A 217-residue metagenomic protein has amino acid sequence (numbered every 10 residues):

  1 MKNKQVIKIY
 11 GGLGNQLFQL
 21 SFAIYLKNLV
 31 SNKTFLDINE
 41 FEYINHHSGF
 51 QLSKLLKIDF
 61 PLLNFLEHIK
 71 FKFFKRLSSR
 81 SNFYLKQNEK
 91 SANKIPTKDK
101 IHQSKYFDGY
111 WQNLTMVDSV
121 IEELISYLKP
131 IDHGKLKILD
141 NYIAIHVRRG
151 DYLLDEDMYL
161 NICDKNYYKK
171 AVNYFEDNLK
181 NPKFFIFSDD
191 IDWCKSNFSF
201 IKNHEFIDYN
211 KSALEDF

Functional and structural regions predicted by a protein language model:
K2-V6: Extreme N-terminal starter segment of soluble prokaryotic enzymes
K8-F18, Y43: A short, glycine/small-residue-rich beta-strand->loop->alpha-helix junction that serves as a flexible
L13, E176-F217: Donor-binding and catalytic core of enzymes assembling or modifying cell-surface/extracellular glycoconjugates
Q16-N28, Y168-E176: Histidine-anchored nucleotide/phosphate-binding helix
V30-S31, L179: A structural signal for short coil/turn segments at secondary-structure junctions
N32-I44: A short beta-strand-loop structural module common to alpha/beta enzyme folds
F35-I38, A144-V147, K183-S188: Short beta-strand segments
H46-L179: Secretory-pathway luminal glycosyltransferase catalytic domains
